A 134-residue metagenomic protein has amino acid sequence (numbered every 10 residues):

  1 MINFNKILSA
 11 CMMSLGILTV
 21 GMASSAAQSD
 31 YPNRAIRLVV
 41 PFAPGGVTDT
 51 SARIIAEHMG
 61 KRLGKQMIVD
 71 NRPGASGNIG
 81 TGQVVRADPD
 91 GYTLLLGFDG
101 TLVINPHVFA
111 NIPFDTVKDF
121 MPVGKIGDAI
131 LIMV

Functional and structural regions predicted by a protein language model:
M1-K6: N-terminal secretory signal peptides that target proteins for export/translocation
S9-V20: Bacterial N-terminal signal peptides
G21-S25: Juxtamembrane cytosolic interface motif at the C-terminal end of transmembrane helices
A26-K118: N-terminal (or domain-start) structured segment
L94-L95, V123, M133: Well-ordered beta-strand positions enriched in small/hydrophobic/aromatic, beta-favoring residues
I104, A110, G127-V134: Hydrophobic/proline-rich hinge and linker segments of small-molecule sensing/allosteric domains, predominantly
K118, V123-I130: Short Pro/Gly-enriched coil loops immediately N-terminal to beta-strands
